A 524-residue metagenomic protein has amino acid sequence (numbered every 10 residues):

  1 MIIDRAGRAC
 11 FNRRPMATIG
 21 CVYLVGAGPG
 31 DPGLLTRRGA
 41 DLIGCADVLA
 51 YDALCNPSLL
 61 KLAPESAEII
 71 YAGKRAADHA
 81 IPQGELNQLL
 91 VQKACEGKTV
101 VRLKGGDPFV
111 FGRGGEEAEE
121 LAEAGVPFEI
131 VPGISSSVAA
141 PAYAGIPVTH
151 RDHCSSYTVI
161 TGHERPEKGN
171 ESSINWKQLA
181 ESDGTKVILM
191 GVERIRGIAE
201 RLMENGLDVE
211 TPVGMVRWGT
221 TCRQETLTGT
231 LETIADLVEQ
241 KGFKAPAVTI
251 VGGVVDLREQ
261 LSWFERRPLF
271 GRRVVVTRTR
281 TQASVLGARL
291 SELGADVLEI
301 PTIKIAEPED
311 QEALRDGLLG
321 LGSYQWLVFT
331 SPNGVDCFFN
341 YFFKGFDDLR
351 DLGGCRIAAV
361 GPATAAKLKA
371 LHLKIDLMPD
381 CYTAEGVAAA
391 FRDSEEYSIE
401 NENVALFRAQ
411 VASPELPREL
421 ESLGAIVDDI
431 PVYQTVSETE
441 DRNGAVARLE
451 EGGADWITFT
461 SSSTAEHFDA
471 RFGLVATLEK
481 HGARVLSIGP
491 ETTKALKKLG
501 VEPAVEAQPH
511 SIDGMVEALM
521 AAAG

Functional and structural regions predicted by a protein language model:
I2-D4, C10-P32, R37-I134, A139 (+6 more regions): Class I S-adenosyl-L-methionine
M16, G30, A76, P82-L86 (+3 more regions): Signature of uroporphyrinogen-III synthase
L34, R38, G44, L54 (+17 more regions): Conserved active-site and cofactor/substrate-binding residues in soluble primary-metabolism enzymes
D47-L49, I69, P147, K186 (+4 more regions): Short, well-ordered beta-strand core segments
P57, L86-K93, Y143-P147, S172-W176 (+1 more regions): Short, charged beta->alpha transition segments
D107-S182, L227, L377-T383, N443: Class I SAM-dependent methyltransferase SAM-binding "motif I" and its flanking Rossmann-like core
A122-V126, V148-H150, E204-E210, G345-G353 (+1 more regions): A short alpha->loop->secondary-structure connector
E167-G214: Conserved anion/nucleotide-ligand pocket segment
